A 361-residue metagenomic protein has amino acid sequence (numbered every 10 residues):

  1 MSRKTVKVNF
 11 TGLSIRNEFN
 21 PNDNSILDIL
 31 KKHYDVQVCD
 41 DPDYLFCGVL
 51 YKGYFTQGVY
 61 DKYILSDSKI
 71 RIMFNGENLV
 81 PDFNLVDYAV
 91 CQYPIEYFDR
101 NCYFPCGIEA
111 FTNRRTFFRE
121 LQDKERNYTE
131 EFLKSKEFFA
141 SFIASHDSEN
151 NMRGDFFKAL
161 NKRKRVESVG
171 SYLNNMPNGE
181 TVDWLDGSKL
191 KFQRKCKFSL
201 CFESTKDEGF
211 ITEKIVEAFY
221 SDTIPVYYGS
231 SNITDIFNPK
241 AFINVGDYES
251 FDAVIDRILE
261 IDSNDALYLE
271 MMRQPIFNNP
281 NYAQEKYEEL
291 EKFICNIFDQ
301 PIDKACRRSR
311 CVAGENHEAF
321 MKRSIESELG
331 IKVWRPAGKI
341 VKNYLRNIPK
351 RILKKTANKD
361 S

Functional and structural regions predicted by a protein language model:
S2-D35, C39-M73, L79-E167, Y172-C201 (+1 more regions): Pol beta-like nucleotidyltransferase catalytic core
